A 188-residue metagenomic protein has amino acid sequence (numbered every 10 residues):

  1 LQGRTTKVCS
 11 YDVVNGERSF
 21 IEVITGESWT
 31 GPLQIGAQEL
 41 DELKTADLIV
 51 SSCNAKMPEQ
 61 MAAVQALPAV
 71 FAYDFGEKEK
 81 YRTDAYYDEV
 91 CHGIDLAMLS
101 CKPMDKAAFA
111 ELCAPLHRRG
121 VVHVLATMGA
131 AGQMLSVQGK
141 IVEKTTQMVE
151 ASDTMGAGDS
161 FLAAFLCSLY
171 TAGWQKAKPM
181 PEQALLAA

Functional and structural regions predicted by a protein language model:
L1-L48, L67: Conserved N-terminal subdomain of the carbohydrate kinase-like
Q2-G3, T25-E27, F75-K80, K102-M104 (+1 more regions): Short, acidic/turn-prone active-site loops that include or flank metal/cofactor- and phosphate-binding residues
C9, G36-E42, E59-A62, A85-E89 (+1 more regions): Short, flexible, glycine/charge-rich loop motifs used to bind or transfer phosphoryl groups or to couple energy/partner
L33-A37, M57-P58, K80-D84, K106-A110 (+1 more regions): Structural motif corresponding to alpha-helix initiation and N-cap regions
K44-T45, P58-F71: Glycosyltransferases and closely related glycan-assembly transferases that use nucleotide-activated donors
I49-A55, D74-G76: Catalytic beta/alpha-barrel core
Q65-E143: Conserved phosphate/ATP/ADP-binding segment of small-molecule kinases
A110-A188: Conserved phosphate-binding/catalytic region of the ribokinase-like
